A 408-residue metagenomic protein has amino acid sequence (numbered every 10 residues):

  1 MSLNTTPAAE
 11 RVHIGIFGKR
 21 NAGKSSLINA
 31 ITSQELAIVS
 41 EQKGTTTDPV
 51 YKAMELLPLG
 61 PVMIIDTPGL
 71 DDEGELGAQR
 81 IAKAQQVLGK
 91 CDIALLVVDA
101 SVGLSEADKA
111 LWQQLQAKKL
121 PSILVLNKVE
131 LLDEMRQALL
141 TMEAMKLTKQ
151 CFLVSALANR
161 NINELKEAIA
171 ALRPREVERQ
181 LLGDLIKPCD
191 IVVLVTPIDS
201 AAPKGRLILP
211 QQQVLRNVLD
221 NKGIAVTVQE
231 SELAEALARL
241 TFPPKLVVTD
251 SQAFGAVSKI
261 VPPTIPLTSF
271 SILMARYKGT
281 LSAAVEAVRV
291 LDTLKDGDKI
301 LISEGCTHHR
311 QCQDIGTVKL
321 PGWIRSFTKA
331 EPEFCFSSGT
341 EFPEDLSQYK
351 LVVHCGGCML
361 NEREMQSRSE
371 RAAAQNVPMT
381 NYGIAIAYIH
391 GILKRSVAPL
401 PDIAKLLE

Functional and structural regions predicted by a protein language model:
M1-A78, Q86: Conserved G1/Walker A P-loop phosphate-binding module
M1-S2, R11, K19-S25, G205-E408: C-terminal effector/interaction modules appended to NTPase cores
E41, D71-L76, D99-G103, A171-R173 (+3 more regions): Short, flexible loop segments at the rims of nucleotide/cofactor-binding pockets, characterized by
Q42, T46, V50, R80-K83 (+13 more regions): Helical mechanochemical/support elements of P-loop NTPase systems and associated helical scaffolds
K52-G60, Q79-C151, L181-D184, L207-G223 (+3 more regions): Conserved C-terminal guanine-recognition region of P-loop GTPase G domains, centered on the G4
T67, V98-S101, L120-R136, F152-R160 (+8 more regions): G-domain G4 guanine-recognition motif of GTPases
L120-I123, K128-D184, I191-V193, K222-S231 (+5 more regions): Canonical P-loop GTPase G-domain recognition
L185-Q213: Long, well-ordered amphipathic alpha-helical subdomains in the mid-to-C-terminal portions of large enzyme subunits
